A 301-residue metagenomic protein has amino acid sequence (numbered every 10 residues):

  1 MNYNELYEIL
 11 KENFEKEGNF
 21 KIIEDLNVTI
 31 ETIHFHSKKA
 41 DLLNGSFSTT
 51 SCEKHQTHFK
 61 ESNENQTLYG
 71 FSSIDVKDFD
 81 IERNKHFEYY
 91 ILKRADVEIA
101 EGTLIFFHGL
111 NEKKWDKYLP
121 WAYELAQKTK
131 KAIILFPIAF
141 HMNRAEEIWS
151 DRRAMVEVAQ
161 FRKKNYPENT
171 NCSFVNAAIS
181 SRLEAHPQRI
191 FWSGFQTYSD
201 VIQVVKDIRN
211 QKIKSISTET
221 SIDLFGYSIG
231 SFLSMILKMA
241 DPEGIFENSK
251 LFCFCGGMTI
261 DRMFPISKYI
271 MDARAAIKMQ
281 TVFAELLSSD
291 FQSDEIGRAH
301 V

Functional and structural regions predicted by a protein language model:
F20-I99: N-terminal cap/lid segment of alpha/beta-hydrolase-fold proteins
E88, L92-T170: Short, surface-exposed "cap/lid" segments of acyl-processing enzymes
K93-I99, A126-A132, Y198-T220, D241-N248: Secondary-structure boundary elements
P120, D207, I236-A240: Active-site signature of alpha/beta-hydrolase-fold catalytic machinery across serine- and Asp/Cys-nucleophile hydrolases
D151-S215: Alpha/beta-hydrolase active-site loop
S193, S228-S231: Active-site loop->helix "elbow" adjoining a glycine-rich segment at hydrolase catalytic centers
K212-T220, L224-Y227, M235-G297: Hydrolase active-site cap/lid region
A299-V301: Conserved small/polar residues in nucleotide/adenosyl-binding loops
